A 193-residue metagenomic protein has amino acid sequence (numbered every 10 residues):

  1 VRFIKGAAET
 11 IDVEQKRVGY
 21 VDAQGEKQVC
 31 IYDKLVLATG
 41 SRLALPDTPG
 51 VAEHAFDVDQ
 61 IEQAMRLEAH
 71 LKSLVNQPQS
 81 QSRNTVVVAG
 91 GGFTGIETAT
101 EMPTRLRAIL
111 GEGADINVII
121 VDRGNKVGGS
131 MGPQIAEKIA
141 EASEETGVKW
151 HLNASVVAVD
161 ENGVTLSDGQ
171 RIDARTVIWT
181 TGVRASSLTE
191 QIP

Functional and structural regions predicted by a protein language model:
V1-T85, I178: FAD-binding core/adjacent interface of flavoenzyme oxidoreductases
G6, T104-P193: A Rossmann-like FAD-binding core segment of flavoenzymes
R17, L45, G95, V127 (+1 more regions): Flexible, glycine-rich phosphate/dinucleotide-binding loops and adjacent beta-alpha linkers at cofactor/substrate
G40-L43, A99, V183-A185: Short glycine-rich anion-binding loops that position phosphate/pyrophosphate groups of nucleotides and phosphorylated
P46-T48, T98-A99, S130, L188-E190: Short glycine-/acidic-enriched loop or helix-start segments at secondary-structure transitions that form or flank
F56, G91, G128: Glycine- and other small-residue-rich loops at beta-strand/loop junctions that grip anionic moieties
M65, I96, G129: Loop/helix-junction capping segments adjacent to catalytic residues or to phosphate/diphosphate-binding pockets
E68-V118: Rossmann-like NAD(P)H-binding beta-loop-alpha module
